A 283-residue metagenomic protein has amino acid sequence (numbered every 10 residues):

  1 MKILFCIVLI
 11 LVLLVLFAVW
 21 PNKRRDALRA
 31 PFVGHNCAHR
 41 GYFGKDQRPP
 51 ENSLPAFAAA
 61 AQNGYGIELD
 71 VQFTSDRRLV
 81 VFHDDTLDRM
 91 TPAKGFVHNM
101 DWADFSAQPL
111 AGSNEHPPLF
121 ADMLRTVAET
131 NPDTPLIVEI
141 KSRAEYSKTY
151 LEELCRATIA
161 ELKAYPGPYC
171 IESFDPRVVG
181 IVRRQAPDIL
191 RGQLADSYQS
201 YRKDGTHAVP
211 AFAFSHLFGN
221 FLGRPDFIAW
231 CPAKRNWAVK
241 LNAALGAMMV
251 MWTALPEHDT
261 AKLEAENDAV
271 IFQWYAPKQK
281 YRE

Functional and structural regions predicted by a protein language model:
M1-E283: Phosphate-group recognition and catalysis centered on beta-loop-alpha active-site segments
